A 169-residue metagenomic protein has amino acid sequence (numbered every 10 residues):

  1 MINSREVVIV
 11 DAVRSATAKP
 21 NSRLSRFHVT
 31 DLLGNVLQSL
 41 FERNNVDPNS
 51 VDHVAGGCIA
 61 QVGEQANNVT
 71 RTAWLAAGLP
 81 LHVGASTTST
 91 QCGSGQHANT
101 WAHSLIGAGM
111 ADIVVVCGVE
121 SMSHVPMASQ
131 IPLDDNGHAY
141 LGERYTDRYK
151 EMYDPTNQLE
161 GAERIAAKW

Functional and structural regions predicted by a protein language model:
M1-A77, G84, G161-W169: Conserved active-site "lid/cap" helical segment
V7-V10, D112-V116: Short glycine-aspartate micro-motif
V13-A16, G57-Q61, T90-S94, G118-S123: Acidic, glycine-rich active-site loops and adjacent beta-strand->loop/helix elements that engage anionic groups
C58-I113, M152-E160: Conserved catalytic cysteine-centered active-site region of acyl-thioester-dependent Claisen-condensing enzymes
L105, C117, K168: Mid-sequence acidic-hydrophobic segments that form the walls of catalytic/ligand-binding cavities or oligomerization
I113-R164: Flexible glycine-/small-residue-enriched beta->alpha junction loops that bind anionic phosphate/pyrophosphate groups
